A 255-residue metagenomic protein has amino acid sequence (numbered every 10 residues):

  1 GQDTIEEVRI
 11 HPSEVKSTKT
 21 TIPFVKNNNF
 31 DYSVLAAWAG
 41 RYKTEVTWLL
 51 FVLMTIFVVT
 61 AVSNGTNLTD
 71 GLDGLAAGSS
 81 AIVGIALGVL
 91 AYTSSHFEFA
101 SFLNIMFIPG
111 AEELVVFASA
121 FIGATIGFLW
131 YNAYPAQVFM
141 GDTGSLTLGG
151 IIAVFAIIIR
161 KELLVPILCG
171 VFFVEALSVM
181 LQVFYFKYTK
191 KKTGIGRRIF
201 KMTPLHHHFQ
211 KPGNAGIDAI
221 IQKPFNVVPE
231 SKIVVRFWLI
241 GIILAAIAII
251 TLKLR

Functional and structural regions predicted by a protein language model:
G1-F173: "…together with the soluble PPM/PP2C metallo-phosphatase catalytic core" -> "…together with the soluble PPM/PP2C
S13, S17, F172-S231: Membrane-proximal soluble regions of multi-pass membrane proteins
V46-T47, P229-I233: Membrane-interface starts of transmembrane alpha-helices
G84-L87, A176-V179, A245: Hydrophobic transmembrane alpha-helices of multi-pass small-molecule transporters
A91-S95, N132, V183, K187 (+1 more regions): Transmembrane helix-loop junctions and nearby membrane-interface residues
I126-W130, A156, L177, L181 (+3 more regions): Alpha-helical membrane-inserting segments
K232-L252: Final/C-terminal transmembrane alpha-helix of multipass membrane proteins
